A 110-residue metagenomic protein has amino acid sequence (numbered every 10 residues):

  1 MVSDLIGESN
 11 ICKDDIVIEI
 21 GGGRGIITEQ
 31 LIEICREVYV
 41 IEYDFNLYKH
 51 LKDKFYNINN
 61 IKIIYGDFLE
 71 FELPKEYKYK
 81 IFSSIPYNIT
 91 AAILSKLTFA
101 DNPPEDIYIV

Functional and structural regions predicted by a protein language model:
M1-V110: Catalytic cores of RNA-modifying enzymes
